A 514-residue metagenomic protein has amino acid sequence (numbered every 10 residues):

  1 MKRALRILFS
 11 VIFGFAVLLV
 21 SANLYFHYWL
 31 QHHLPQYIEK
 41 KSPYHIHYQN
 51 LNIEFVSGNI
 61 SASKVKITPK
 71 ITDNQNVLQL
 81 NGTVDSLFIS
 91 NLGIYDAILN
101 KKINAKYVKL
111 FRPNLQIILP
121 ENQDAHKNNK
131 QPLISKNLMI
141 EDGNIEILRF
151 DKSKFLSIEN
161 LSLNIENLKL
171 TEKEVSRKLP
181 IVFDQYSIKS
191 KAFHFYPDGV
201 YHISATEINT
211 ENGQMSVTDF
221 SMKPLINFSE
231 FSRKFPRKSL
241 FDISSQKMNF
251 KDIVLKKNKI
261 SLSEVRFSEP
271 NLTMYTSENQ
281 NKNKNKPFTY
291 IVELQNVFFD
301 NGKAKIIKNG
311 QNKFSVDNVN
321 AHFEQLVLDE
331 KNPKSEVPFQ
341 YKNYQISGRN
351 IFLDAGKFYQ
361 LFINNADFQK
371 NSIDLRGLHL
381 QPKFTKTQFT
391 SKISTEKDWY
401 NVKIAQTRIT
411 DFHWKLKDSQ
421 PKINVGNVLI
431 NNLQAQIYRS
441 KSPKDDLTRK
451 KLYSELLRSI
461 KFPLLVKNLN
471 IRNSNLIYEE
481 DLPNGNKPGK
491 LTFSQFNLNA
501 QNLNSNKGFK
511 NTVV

Functional and structural regions predicted by a protein language model:
M1-P43, K152-F155, N160, Q311-N312 (+1 more regions): N-terminal type II signal-anchor transmembrane helix that functions as the membrane-insertion/stop-transfer segment
K2-F13, V200, N318, W414-I423 (+1 more regions): N-terminal short leaders/motifs
F15, L19, Y28, H32-H47 (+7 more regions): Low-complexity, Ser/Thr/Pro-rich intrinsically disordered segments found in N-terminal tails, propeptides, targeting
H45, Q49-N122, H126-E159, E166-S221 (+6 more regions): Flexible beta-edge/linker motif
R149-L168, K308-L326, D481-N506: Short, solvent-exposed loop/hinge segments that bridge or flank secondary-structure elements
P224, P382, R449, L476-E479: Long, intrinsically disordered, amphipathic/basic segments that mediate peripheral association with anionic lipid
K386, K444-T448: Acidic/polar low-complexity surface segments
